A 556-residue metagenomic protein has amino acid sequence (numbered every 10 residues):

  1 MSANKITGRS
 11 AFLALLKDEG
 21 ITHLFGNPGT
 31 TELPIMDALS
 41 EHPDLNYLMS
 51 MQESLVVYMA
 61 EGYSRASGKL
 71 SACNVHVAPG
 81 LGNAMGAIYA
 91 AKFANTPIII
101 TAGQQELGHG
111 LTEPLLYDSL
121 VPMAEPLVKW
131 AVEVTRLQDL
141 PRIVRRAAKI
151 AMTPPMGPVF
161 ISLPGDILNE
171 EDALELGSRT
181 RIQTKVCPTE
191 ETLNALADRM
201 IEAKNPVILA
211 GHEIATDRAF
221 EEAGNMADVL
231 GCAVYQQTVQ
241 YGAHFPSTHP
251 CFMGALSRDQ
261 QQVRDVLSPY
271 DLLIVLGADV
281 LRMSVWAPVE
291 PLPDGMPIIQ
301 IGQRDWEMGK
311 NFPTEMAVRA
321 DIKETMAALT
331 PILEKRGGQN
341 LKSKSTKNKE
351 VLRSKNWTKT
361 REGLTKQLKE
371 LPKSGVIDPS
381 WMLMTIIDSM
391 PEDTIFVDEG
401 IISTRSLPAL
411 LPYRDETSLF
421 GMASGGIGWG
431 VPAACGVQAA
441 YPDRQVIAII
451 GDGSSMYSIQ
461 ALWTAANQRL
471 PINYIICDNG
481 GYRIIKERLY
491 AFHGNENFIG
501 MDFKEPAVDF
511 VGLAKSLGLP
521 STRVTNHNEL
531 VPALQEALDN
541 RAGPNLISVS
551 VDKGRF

Functional and structural regions predicted by a protein language model:
M1-N4, Q138, G295, I299-G400 (+3 more regions): Phosphate/pyrophosphate-binding active-site segments
S2-K5, Q52, T112-P114, Q183-A195 (+6 more regions): A general structural motif
S2-Q339, S389-E392, P471-Y474, F492-H493: N-terminal alpha/beta PP-like core and its mobile active-site loop of ThDP/TPP-dependent enzymes
R9-T22, N27-T30, I35-H42, K355-Q438 (+2 more regions): Active-site diphosphate/adenylate-binding microenvironment
E32, E53-Y58, L81, S403-T404 (+2 more regions): Short acidic loop-to-helix transition motifs that present clustered carboxylates
T101, E113-L116, R258, R264-P269 (+4 more regions): Thiamine diphosphate
M123, E171-G177, W357-T365, G512-A514: Short, basic/glycine-rich phosphate-binding loops at helix/coil junctions that contact nucleotide phosphates
S162-D166, I401-S403, D552: A glycine-rich phosphate-binding loop feature that marks nucleotide/adenosyl-phosphate handling sites
